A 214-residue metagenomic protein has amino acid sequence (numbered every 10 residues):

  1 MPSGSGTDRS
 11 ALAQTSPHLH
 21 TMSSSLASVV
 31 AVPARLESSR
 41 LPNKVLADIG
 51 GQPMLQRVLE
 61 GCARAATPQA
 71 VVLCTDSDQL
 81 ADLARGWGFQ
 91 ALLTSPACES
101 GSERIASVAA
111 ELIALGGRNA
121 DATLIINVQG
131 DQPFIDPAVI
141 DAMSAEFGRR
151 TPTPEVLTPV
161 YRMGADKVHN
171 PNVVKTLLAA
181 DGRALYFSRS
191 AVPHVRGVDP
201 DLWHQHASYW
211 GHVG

Functional and structural regions predicted by a protein language model:
G4-G6: Residue-identity detector for glycine
D8, H18-H20: Intrinsic-disorder-associated, low-complexity terminal segments enriched in Asp/Asn/His/Tyr and depleted of Lys/Arg
S24-T75: N-terminal glycine-rich phosphate-binding loop and ensuing alpha1 helix
V30, V71-L73, I125, V156-L157 (+1 more regions): Hydrophobic/aromatic residues located in beta-strands of well-ordered beta-sheets within soluble catalytic
P68, A120-A122, T151-P154: Short, high-confidence coil segments that cap the C-terminus of an alpha-helix and link into the following beta-strand
V72, D78-A145: Short phosphate-binding loop-to-helix
I135-G214: Conserved core of the sugar-phosphate nucleotidyltransferase
